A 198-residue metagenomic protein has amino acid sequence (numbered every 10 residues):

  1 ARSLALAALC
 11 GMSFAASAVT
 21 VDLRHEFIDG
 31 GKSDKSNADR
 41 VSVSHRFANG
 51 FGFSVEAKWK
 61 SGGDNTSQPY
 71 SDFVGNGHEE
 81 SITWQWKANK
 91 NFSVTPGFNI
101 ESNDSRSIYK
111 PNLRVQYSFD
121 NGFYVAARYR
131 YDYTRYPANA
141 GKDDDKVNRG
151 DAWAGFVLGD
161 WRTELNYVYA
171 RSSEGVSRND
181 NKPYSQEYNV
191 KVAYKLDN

Functional and structural regions predicted by a protein language model:
A1-T20: Cleavable N-terminal export/targeting peptides
A16-S67: Short glycine/proline- and aromatic-enriched beta-strand/turn motifs that initiate or cap beta-hairpins
V19-D22, N49-V55, K87-P96, N121-A127 (+2 more regions): Repeated loop/turn-to-beta-strand initiation elements of outer-membrane beta-barrel proteins
H25-G31, A57-G63, F98-D104, Y129-R135 (+3 more regions): Transmembrane beta-strands of outer-membrane beta-barrel pores
F27-D29, T66-Y70, I100, N112 (+3 more regions): Extracellular loop and loop/strand-boundary signature of outer-membrane beta-barrel proteins
K35-D39, V43, V74-E80, S107-P111 (+2 more regions): Residues that define the transmembrane beta-barrel architecture of outer-membrane proteins
V41-H45, E80-W86, L113-Y117, Y129 (+2 more regions): Residues on the lipid-exposed face of transmembrane beta-strands in outer-membrane beta-barrel proteins
R162-N198: Outer membrane beta-barrel transmembrane domains
